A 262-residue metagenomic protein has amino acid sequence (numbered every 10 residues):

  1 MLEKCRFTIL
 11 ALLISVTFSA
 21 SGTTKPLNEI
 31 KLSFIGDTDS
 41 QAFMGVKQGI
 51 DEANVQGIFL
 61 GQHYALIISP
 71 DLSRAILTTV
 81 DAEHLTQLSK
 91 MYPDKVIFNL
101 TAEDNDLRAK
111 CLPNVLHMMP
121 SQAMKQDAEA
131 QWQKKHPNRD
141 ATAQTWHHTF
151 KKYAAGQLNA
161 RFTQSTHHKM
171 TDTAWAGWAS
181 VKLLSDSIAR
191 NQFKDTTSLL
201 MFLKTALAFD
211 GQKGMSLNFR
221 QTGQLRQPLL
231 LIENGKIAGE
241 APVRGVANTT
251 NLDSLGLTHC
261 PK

Functional and structural regions predicted by a protein language model:
L2-T8, S21-K262: Extracytosolic ligand-binding ectodomains
T8-T17: Bacterial N-terminal signal peptides
